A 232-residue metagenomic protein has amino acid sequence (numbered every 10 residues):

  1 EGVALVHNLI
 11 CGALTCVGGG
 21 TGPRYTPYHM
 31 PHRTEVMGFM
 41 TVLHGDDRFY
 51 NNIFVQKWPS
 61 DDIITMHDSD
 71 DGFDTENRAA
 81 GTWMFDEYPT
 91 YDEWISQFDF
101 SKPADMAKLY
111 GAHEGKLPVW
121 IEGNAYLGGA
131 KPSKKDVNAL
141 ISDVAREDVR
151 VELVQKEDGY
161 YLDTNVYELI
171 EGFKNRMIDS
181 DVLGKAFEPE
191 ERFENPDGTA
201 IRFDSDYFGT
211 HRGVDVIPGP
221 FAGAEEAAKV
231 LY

Functional and structural regions predicted by a protein language model:
E1-R176: Glycine- and acidic/polar-rich repeat regions and solenoidal domains
T41, V149-P220: C-terminal accessory segments
V214-Y232: Short, surface-exposed, low-complexity cationic segments
